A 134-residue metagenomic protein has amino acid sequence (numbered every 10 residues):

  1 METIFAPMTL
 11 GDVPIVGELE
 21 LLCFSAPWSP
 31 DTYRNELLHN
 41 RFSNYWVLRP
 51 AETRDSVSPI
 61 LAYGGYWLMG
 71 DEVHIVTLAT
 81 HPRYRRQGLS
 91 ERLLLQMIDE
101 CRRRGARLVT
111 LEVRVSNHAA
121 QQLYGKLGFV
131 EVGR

Functional and structural regions predicted by a protein language model:
E2-F5: Extreme N-terminal starter segment of soluble prokaryotic enzymes
P7-R85, L94-R104: Acetyl-CoA-dependent GNAT
T9, Y45-W46, R107, R114-H118 (+1 more regions): C-terminal "cap" of GNAT-fold acetyltransferases
H81-Q87, V115-H118: Active-site acidic-Proline motif in GNAT/NAT acetyltransferases
L94, N117-A120: Short glycine/proline-centered loop/turn elements that form peptide/ligand docking sites
C101-E112, L123: Conserved GNAT acetyl-CoA-binding A-motif
T110-E112, G125, V130-R134: Conserved catalytic-core motifs of GNAT/GCN5-like acyltransferases
